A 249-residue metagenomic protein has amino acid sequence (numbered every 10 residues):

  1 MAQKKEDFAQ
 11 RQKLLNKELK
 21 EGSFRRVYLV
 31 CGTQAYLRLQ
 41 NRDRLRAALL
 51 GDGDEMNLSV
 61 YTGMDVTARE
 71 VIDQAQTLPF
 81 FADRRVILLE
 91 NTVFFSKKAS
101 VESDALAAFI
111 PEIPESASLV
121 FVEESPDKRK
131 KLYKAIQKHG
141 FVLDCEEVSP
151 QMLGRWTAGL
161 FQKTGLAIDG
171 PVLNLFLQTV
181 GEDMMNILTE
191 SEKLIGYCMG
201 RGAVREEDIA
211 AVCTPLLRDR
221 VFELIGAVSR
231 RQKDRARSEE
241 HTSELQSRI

Functional and structural regions predicted by a protein language model:
M1-E239, S243, R248: Conserved beta/loop motifs at nucleotide-recognition and modification sites
